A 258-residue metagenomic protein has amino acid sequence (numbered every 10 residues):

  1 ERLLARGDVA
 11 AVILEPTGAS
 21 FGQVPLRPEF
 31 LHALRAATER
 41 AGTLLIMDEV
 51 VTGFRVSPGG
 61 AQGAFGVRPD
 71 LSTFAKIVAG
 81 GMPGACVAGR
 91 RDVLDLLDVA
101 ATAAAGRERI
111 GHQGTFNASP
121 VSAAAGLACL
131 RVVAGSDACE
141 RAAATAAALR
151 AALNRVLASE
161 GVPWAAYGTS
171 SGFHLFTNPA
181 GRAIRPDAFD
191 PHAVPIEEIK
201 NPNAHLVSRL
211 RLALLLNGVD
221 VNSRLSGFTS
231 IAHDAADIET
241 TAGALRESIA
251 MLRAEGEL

Functional and structural regions predicted by a protein language model:
E1-L258: Conserved N-terminal phosphate-binding loop of PLP-dependent enzymes in the Aspartate aminotransferase
